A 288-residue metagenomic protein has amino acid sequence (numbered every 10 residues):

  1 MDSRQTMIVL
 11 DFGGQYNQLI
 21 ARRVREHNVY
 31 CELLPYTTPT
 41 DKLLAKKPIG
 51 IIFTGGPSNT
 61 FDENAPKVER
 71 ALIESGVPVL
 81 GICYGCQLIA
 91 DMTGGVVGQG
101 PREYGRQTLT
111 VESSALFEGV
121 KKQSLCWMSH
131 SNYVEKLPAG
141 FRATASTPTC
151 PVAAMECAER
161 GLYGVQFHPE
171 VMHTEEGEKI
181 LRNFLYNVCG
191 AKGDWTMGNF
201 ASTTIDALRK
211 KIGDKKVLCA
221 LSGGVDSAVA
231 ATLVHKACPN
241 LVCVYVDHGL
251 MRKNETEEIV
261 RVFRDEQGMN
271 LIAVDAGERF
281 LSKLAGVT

Functional and structural regions predicted by a protein language model:
M1-F53, P57-V68, I73-S75, Q87 (+1 more regions): RNA-binding accessory domains that recognize and position tRNA/RNA substrates
V79-G85: Conserved helicase ATPase motor motifs in RecA-like P-loop NTPase domains
